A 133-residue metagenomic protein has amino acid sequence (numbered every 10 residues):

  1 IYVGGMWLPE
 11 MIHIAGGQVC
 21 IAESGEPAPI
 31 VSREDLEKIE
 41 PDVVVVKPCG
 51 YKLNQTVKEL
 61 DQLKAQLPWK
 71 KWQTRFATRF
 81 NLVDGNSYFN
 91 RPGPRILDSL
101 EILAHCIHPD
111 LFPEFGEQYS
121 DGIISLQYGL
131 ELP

Functional and structural regions predicted by a protein language model:
I1-P133: N-terminal ligand-binding lobe of clamshell/alpha-beta domains
